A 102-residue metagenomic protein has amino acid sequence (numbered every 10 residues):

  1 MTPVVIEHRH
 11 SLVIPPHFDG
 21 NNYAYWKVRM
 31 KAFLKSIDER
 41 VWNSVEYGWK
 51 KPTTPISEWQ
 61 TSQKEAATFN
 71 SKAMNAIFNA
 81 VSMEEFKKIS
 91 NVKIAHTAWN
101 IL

Functional and structural regions predicted by a protein language model:
M1-L102: N-terminal Lys/Arg-enriched interaction segments
